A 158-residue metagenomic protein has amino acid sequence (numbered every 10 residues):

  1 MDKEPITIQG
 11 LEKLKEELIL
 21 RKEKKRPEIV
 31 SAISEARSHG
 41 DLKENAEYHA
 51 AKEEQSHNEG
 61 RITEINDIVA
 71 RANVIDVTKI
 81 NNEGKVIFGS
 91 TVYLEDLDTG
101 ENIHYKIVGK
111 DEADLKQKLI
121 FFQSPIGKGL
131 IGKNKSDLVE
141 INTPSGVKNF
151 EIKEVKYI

Functional and structural regions predicted by a protein language model:
M1, R37, V69-A70, N102 (+2 more regions): Residue-level signal for pocket-adjacent positions within structured domains
M1-T63: N-terminal cationic and glycine-rich segments that engage phosphates or anionic surfaces
K3, V155-I158: Short hydrophobic/aromatic patches at helix-to-coil boundaries
K22-K25, V69-N73, N134: Conserved NTP-handling cores and scaffolds of large molecular machines
I75-K156: Non-DNA-binding regulatory cores of transcription-related proteins, predominantly C-terminal effector-binding
